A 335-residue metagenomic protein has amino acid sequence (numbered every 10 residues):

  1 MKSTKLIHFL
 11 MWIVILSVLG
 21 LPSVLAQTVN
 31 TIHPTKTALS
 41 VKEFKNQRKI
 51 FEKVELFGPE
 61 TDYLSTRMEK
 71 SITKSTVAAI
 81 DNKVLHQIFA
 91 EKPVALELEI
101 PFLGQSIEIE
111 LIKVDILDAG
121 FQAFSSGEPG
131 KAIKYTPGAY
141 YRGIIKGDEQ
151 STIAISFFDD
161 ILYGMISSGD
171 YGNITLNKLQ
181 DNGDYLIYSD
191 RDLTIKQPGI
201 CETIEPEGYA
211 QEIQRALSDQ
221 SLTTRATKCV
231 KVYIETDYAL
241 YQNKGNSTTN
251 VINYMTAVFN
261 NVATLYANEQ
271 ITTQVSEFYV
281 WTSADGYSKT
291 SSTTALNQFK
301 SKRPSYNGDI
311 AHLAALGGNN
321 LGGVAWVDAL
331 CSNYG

Functional and structural regions predicted by a protein language model:
M1-T31: Bacterial Sec-dependent N-terminal signal peptides
K2, L16, P22, L39 (+4 more regions): Intrinsically disordered, low-complexity segments enriched in Ser/Pro/Gly/Ala and basic residues
S3-I7, T28, L98, V114 (+5 more regions): Intrinsic disorder/low-complexity segments enriched in polar/small residues
I13, E128-G130, N250: General secondary-structure propensity
A26-Q180, N297: N-terminal prosegments of processed precursors
V29-I32, R48, E52-Y63, D184-S332: Fold-level signature of zinc-dependent metallopeptidase catalytic domains
